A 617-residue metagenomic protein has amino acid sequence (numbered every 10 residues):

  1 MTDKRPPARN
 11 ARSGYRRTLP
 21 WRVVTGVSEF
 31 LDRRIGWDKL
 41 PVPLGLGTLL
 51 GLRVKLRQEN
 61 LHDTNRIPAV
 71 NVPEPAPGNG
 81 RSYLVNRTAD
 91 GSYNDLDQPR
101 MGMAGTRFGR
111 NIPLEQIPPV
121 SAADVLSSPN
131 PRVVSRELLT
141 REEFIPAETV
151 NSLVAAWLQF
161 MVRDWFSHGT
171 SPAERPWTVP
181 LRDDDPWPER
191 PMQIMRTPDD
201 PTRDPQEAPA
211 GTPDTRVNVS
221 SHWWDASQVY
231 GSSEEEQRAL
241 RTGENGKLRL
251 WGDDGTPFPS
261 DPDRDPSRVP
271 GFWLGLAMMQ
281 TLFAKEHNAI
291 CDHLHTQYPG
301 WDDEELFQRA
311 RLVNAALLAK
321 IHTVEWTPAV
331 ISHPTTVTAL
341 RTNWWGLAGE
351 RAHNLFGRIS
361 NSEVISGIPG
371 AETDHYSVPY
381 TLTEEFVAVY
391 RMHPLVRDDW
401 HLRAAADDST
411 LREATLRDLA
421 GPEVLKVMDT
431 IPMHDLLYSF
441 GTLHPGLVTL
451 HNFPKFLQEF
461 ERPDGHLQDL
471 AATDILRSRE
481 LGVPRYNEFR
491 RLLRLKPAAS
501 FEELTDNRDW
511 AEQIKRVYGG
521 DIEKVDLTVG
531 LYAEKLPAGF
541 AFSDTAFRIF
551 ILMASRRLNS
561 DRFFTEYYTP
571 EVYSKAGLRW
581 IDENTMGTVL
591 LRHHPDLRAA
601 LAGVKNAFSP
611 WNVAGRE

Functional and structural regions predicted by a protein language model:
M1-A289, H293, R309-A472, L476 (+3 more regions): N-terminal accessory/cap region of cofactor-dependent oxidoreductases and related radical enzymes
T296-Y298: Metallocofactor- and cofactor-centric catalytic cores in central/energy metabolism, strongly enriched
D303-L306: Mobile, glycine-rich extracellular loop/lid and propeptide segments that shape or gate substrate/ligand access
E480, L495, E503-L504: Folded extracytoplasmic luminal domains of secretory or organellar precursors
L493-P497, Y518: Alpha-helix capping/termination and helix-coil
S500-V517: Short linear, low-complexity motifs centered on an aromatic residue
